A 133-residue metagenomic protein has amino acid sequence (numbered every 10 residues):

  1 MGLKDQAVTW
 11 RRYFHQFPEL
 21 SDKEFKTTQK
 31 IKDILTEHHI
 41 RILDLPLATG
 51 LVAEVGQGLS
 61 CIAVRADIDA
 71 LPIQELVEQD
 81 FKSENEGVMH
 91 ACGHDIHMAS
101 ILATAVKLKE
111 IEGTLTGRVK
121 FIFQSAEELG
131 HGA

Functional and structural regions predicted by a protein language model:
M1-H90, A99, V106-L115: Acidic/His- and Gly-rich active-site-bordering loop/insert found across diverse amide/peptide-bond hydrolases
C92-H94: Membrane-interface loop-to-helix entry segments
I96-A133: Acidic/histidine-rich catalytic neighborhood of metal-dependent amide-processing enzymes
